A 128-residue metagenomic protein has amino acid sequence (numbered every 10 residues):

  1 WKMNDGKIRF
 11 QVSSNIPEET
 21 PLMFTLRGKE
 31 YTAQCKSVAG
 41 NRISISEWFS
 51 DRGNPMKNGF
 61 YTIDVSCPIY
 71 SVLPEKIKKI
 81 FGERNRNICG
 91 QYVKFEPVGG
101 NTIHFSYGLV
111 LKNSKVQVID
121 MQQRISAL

Functional and structural regions predicted by a protein language model:
W1-E30, S37-G40, I45-L128: Serine/threonine-biased, Pro/acidic-interspersed low-complexity stretches characteristic of secreted/cell-surface
